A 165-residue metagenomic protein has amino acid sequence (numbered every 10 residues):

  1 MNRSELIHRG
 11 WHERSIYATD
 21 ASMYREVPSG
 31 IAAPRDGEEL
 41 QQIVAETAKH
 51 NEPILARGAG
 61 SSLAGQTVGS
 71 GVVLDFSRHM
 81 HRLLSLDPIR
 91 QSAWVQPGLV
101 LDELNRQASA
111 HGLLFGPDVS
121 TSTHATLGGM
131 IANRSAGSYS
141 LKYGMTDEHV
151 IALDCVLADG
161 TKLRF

Functional and structural regions predicted by a protein language model:
M1-E52, A59-Q91, R106, S120 (+1 more regions): N-terminal flexible segment immediately upstream of the FAD-binding catalytic core in FAD-dependent oxidoreductases
A33, L55-R57, S62, V95 (+2 more regions): Short conserved micro-motifs on helix faces and helix-strand junctions that flank and scaffold key functional residues
E52-P53, L114: Residue-level detector of anion-binding/catalytic polar loops
R82-L86, V95-F165: FAD-binding subdomain of flavoenzyme oxidoreductases
